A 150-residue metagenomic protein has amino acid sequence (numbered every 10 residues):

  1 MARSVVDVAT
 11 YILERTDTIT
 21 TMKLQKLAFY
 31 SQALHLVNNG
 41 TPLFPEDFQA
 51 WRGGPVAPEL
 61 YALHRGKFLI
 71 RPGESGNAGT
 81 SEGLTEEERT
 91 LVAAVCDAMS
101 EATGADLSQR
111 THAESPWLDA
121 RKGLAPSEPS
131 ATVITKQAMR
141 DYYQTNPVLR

Functional and structural regions predicted by a protein language model:
M1-R150: Domain-edge interaction signal
